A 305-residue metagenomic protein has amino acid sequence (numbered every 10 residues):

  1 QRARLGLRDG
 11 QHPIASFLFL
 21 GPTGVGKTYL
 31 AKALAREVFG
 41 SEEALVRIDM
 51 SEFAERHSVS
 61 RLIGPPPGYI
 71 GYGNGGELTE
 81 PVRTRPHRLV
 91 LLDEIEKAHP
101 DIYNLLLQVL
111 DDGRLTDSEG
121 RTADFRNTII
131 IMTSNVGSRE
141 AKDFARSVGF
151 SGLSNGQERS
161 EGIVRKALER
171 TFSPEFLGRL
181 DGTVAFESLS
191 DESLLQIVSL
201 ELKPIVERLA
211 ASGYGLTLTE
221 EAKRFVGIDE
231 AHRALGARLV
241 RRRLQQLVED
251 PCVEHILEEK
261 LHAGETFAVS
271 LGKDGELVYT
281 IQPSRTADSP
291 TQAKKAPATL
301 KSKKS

Functional and structural regions predicted by a protein language model:
Q1-S305: AAA+ P-loop NTPase nucleotide-binding core of proteostasis motors
